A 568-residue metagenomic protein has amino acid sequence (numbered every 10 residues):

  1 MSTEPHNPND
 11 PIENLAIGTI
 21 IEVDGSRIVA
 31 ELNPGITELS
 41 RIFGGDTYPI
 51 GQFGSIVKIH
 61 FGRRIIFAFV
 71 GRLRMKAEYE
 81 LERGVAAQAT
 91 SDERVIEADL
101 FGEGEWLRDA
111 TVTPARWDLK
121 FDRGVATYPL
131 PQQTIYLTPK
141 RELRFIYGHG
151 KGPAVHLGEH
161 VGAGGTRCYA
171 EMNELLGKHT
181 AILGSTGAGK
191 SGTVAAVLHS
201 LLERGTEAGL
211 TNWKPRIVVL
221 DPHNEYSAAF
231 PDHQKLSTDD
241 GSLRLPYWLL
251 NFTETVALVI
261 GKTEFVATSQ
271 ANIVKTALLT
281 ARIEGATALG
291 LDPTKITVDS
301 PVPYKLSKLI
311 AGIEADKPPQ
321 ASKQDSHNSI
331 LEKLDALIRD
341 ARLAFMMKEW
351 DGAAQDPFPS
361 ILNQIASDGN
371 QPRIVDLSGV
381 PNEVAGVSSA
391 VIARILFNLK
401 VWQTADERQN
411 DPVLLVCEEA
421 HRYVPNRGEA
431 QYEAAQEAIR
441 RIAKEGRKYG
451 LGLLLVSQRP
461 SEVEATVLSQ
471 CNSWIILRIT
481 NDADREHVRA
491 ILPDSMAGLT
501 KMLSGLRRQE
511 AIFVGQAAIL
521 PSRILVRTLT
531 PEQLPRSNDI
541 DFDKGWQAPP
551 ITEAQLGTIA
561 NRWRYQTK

Functional and structural regions predicted by a protein language model:
M1-G184, T193, T206, Q409-D411: Basic- and hydrophobic-enriched, low-structure N-terminal and domain-boundary segments that flank ATP-binding catalytic
A154-G241, A465, F513, D543-W546 (+2 more regions): Glycine-rich phosphate-binding loop of nucleotide-binding enzymes
L201-A208, L396-Q403, Q436-L453, M496: Substrate-engagement module of ASCE P-loop NTPases
K214-I217, G369-P372, N410-L414, Y449-L454: Loop/turn-to-beta-strand initiation segments
N224-F230, Q234-L236, L250-F252, A257-A438: P-loop NTPase motor domains
G261, R440-E445, Y449-L525: Conserved ATP-driven motor cores of ASCE-family P-loop NTPases powering translocation/secretion/packaging/pilus
Q270-D292, K501-E532: Conserved AAA+ ATPase small/helical "lid" subdomain
R508-K568: Conserved P-loop NTPase motor module
